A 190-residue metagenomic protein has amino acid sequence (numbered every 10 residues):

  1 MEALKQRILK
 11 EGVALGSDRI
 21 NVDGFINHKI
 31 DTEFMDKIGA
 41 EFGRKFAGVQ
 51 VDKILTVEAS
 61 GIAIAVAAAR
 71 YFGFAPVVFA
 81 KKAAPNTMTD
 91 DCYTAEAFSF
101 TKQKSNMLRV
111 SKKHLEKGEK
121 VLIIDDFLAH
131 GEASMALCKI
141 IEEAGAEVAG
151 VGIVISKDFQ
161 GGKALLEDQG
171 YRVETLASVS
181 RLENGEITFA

Functional and structural regions predicted by a protein language model:
M1-V51: Active-site-facing substrate-recognition patch
E2, E11, D18, C138-A190: PRPP-dependent phosphoribosyltransferase catalytic core
Q50-E58: Short glycine-rich phosphate-binding loop at a beta-alpha junction
D52, E119, A149: Conserved acidic residues
A63-F72: Short Gly/Thr/Asp-enriched flexible loops that form oxyanion-binding sites at enzyme active sites
Y71-P76, A146: A short helix-loop-beta submotif of the ANL/AMP-binding
F74-V121, I187-F189: Short, glycine/charge-rich flexible loops or terminal/linker lids adjacent to PRPP-binding catalytic cores
D126, G131: Conserved G/P- and acidic residue-centered "switch" motifs that form tight phosphate/ATP-binding loops in soluble
